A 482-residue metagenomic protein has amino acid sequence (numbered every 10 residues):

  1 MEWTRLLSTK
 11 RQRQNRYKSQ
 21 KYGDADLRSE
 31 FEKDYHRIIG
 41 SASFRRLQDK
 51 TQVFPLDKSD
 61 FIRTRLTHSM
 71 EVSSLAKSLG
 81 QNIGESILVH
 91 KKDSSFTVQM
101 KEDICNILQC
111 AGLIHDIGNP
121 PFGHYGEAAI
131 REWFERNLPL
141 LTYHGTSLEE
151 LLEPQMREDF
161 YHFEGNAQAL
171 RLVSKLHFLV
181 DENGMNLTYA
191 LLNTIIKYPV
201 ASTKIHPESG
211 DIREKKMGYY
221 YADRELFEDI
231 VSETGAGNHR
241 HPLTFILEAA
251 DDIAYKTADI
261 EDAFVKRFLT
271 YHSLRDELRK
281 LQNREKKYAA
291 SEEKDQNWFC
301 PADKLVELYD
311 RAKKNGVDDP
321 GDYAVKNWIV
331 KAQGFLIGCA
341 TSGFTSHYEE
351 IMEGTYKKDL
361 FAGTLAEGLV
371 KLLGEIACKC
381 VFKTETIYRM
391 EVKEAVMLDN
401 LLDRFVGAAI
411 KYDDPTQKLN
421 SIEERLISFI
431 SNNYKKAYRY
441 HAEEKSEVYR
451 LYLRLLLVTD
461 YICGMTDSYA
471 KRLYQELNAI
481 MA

Functional and structural regions predicted by a protein language model:
M1-L27, I39-K50, S59, M70 (+4 more regions): Sequence-structural signature of the catalytic-core scaffold of metal-dependent phosphohydrolases that act on
E32-R45, F361-A366: Acidic, low-complexity proline/glycine-rich segments
F44-Q48, P139, F178-E182, A201-E208 (+7 more regions): Intrinsically disordered or highly flexible coil/loop and linker segments, enriched in small and charged/polar residues
K50-D60, I376-V381: A short small-residue
R63-T67: Low-complexity, highly charged intrinsically disordered N-terminal segments that act as targeting/localization
E71, F245, A249-D252, L336-C339 (+6 more regions): Charged, amphipathic alpha-helical oligomerization/scaffolding segments
T345-K436: Substrate-recognition/cap regions that form aromatic- and gly/pro-loop-enriched pockets for small-molecule ligands
T416-A482: C-terminal amphipathic alpha-helical interaction region
